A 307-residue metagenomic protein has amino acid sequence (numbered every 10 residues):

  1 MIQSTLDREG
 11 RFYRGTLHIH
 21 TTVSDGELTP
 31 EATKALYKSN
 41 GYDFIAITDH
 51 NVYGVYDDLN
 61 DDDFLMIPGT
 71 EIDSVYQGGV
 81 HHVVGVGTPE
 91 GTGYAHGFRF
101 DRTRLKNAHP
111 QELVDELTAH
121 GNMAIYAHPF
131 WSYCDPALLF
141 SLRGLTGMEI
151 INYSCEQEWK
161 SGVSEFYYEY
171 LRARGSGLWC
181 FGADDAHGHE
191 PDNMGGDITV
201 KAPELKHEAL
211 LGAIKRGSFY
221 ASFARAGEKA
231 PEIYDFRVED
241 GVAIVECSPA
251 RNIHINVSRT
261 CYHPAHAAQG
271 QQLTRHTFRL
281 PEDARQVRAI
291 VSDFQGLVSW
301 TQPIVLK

Functional and structural regions predicted by a protein language model:
M1-F12, G175, W179, A186-K307: C-terminal functional module detector
I2-A127, C134-P136, S141-R143, E149-Y167 (+4 more regions): A metal-dependent hydrolase metal-coordination microenvironment
E112-L113, H120, P129, E228-E232 (+1 more regions): Ligand-binding clefts/hinges and TM-proximal coupling segments of bilobed small-molecule sensing domains
L117, L171-R172, I214: Hydrophobic, Leu/Ile/Phe/Ala-enriched alpha-helical segments that form helix-helix packing faces
E149-C155, R172-G175, S218: Short, well-ordered alpha-helical segments in soluble proteins
S164-G177: Short, hydrophobic/aliphatic alpha-helical segments
